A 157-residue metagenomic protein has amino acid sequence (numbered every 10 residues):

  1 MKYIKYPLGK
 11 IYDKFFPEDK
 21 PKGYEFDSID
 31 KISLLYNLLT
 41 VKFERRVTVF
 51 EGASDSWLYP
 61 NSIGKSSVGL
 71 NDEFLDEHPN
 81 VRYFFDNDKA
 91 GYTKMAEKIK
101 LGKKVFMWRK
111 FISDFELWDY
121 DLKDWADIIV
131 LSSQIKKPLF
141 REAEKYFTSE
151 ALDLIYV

Functional and structural regions predicted by a protein language model:
M1-G9, V41, P79-F84, A96-V157: Replication-associated primase and helicase/ATPase modules
M1-N80, F85, K94-M95: Phosphate-handling DNA/RNA-contact segment within nucleic-acid enzymes
